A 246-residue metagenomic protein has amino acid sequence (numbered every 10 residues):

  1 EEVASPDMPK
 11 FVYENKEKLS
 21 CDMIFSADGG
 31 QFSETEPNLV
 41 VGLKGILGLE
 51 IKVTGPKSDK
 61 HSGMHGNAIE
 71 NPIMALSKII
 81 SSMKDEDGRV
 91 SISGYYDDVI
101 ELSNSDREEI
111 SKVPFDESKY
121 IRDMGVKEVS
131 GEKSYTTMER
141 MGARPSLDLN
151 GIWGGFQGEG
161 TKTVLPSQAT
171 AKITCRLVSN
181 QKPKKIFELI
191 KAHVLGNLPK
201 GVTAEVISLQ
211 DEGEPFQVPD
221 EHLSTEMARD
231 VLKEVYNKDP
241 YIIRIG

Functional and structural regions predicted by a protein language model:
E1-A4, L49-V53, M64-E86, I173: Alpha-helical metal-binding/catalytic segments enriched in His/Glu/Asp
E1-G42: Acidic/histidine-rich catalytic neighborhood of metal-dependent amide-processing enzymes
P9, I73-S81, N150, F187 (+1 more regions): Predominant activation on well-ordered alpha-helical scaffold segments within soluble catalytic domains
Y13, E17, P56, S81-R89 (+3 more regions): Generic secondary-structure signature for well-ordered alpha-helical cores
F25-D28, K52, G142: Short beta-strand segments
S33, S91-Q168, R176-L189, N197 (+1 more regions): An extended, acidic, His-containing surface patch that forms the Zn2+-binding/catalytic region of metallohydrolases
N38-T54: Flexible glycine/proline-rich, aromatic-decorated loop/lid segments
K60-I69, E159-K162: A short glycine-threonine-serine/GTX helix/turn-capping micro-motif
